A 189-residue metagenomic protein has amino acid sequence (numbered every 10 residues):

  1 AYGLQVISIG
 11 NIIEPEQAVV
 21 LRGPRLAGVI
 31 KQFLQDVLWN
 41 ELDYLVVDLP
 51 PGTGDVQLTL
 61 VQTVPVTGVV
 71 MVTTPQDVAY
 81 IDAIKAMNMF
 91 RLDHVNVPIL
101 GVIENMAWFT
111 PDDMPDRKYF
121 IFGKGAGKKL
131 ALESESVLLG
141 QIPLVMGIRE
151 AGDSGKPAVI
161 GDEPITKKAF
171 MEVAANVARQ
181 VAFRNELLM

Functional and structural regions predicted by a protein language model:
A1-D43, F109-R117, G147-I160: P-loop/Walker-type NTP enzyme "switch/lid" segment
V6, V29, E133, A169-E172: Amphipathic alpha-helical interaction/coupling elements
V20-A27, D77-Y80, I84, K124 (+2 more regions): Electropositive phosphate-/nucleotide-binding environments in soluble metabolic enzymes
R25-V29, N88-L92, F120-G123, A158-G161 (+1 more regions): Short, low-complexity, polar/charged sequence segments that are solvent-exposed and flexible
Q32, D36, D43-Y44, P50-E150: Conserved catalytic-core segment of NTP-binding enzymes
E135-S136, P143, E150-M189: NTP-binding/hydrolysis catalytic cores, primarily Walker-type P-loop NTPases
